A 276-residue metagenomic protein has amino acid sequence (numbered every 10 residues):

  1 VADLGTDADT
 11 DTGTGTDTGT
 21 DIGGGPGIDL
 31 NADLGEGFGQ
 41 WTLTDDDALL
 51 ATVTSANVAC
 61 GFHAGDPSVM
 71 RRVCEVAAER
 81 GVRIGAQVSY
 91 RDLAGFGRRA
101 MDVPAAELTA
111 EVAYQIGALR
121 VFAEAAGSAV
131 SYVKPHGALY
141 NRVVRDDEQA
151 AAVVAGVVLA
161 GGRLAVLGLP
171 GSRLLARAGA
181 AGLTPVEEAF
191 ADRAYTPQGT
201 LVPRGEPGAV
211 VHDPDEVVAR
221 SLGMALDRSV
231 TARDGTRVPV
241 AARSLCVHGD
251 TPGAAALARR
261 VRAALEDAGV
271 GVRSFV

Functional and structural regions predicted by a protein language model:
A2-P26: Intrinsically disordered, low-complexity terminal tails and inter-domain linkers enriched for S/T/G/P/D/E
D33, Q87, V133, V247: Conserved, mostly hydrophobic/aromatic
W41-D45, A64-A78, V143-A151, P170-G179: Active-site-adjacent beta->alpha loops and helix N-cap segments on the catalytic face of soluble alpha/beta enzymes
T42, D46, A56-H63, A94-T109 (+3 more regions): Glycine-rich tight-turn/loop motif centered on a GG-T
D47-A51, R72-G85, E124-G127: Acidic (Asp/Glu)-rich catalytic clusters
D92-P135: Glycine/small-residue-rich loop that forms an oxyanion/phosphate-binding "nest" at active or ligand-binding sites
L164, A258-V276: C-terminal domain-boundary segment and adjacent tail
G171-S229: Active-site rim beta-loop-alpha module in soluble metabolic enzymes
